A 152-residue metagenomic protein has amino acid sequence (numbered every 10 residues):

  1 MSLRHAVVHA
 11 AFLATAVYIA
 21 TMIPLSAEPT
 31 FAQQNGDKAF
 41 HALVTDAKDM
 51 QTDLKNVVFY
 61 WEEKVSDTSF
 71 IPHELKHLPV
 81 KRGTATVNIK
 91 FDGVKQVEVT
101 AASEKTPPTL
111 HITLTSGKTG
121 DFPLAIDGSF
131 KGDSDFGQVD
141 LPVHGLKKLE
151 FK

Functional and structural regions predicted by a protein language model:
M1-A6: N-terminal secretory signal peptides that target proteins for export/translocation
A10-P24: Bacterial N-terminal signal peptides
E28-K152: Compositionally biased alpha-helical segments
